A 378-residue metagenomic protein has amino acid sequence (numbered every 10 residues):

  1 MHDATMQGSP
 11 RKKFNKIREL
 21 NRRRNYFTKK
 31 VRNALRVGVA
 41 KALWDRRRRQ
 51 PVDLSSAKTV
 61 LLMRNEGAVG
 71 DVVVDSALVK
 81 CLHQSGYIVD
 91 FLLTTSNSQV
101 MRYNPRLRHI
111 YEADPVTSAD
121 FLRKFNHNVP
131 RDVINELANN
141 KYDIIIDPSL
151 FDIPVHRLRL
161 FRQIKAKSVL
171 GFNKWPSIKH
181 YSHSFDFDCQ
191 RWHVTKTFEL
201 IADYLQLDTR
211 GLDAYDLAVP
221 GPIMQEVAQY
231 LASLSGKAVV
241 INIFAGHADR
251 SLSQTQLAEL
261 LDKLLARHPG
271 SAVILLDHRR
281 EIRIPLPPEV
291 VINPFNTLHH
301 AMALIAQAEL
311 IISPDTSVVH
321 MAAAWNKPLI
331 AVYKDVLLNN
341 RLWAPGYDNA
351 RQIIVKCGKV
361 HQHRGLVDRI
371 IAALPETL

Functional and structural regions predicted by a protein language model:
H2-L378: Catalytic machinery of carbohydrate-active enzymes, primarily nucleotide-sugar-dependent glycosyltransferases
